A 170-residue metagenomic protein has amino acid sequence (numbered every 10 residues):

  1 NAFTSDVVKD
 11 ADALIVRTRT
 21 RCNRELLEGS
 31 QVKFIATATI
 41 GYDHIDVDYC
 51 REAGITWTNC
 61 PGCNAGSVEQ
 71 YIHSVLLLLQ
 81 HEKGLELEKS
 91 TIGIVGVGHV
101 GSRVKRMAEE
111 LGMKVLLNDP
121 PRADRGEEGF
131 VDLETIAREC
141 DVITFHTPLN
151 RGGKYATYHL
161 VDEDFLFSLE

Functional and structural regions predicted by a protein language model:
N1-A13, K114-L116: N-terminal glycine-/charge-rich "phosphate-binding" loop or analogous flexible N-terminal tail
D10-D12, V32, G112, E139-C140: Short, well-ordered alpha-helix to beta-strand connector turns
D12-L85: Phosphate/diphosphate ligand-binding glycine-rich loop within oxidoreductases
C22-L26, R122-E170: Rossmann-like adenosine-cofactor binding region
V32, E88-I92, E163: Phosphate-coordination loops involved in phosphoryl transfer and adenosine-cofactor binding
V75-G112: Glycine-rich NAD(P)-binding loop of Rossmann-like domains
E109-E127: NAD(P)-binding Rossmann-fold cofactor-contacting core
